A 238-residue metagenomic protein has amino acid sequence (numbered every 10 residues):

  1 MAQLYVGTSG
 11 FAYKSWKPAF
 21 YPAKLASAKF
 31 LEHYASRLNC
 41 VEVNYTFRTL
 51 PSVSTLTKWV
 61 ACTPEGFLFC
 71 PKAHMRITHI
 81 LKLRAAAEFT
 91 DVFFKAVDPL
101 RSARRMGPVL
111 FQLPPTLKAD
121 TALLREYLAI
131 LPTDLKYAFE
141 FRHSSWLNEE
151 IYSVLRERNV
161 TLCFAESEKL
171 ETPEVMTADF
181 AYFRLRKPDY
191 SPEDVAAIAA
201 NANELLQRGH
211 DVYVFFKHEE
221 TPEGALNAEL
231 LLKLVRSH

Functional and structural regions predicted by a protein language model:
M1-H238: Residues lining hydrophobic/aromatic ligand-binding pockets adjacent to catalytic sites
